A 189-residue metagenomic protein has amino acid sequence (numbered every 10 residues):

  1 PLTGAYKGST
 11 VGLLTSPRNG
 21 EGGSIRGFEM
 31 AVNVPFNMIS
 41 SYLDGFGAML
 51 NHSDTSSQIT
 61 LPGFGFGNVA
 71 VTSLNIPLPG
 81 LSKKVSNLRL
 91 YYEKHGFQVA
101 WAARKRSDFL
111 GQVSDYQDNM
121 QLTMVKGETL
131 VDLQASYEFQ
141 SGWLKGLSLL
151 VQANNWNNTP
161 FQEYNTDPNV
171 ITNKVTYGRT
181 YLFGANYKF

Functional and structural regions predicted by a protein language model:
L2-V113: Gram-negative outer-membrane beta-barrel transporters
G20-E21, L74-L78, N119-K126, I171-T172: Short, contiguous acidic/charged loop-to-helix segments that flank catalytic cores in large enzymes
G27-N37, D132-E138, A185: Short, well-ordered amphipathic alpha-helices
S41, L81, Y92, M124-K126 (+2 more regions): Surface-exposed coil/turn segments at beta-strand junctions on protein surfaces, enriched
F46, R104-S114, Y137-F189: C-terminal beta-signal and adjacent terminal beta-strands/loops of Gram-negative outer-membrane beta-barrel proteins
K83-N87, E128-D132, V170, G178-L182: Transmembrane beta-barrel architecture of outer membranes
A100-D132, G142: Extracytoplasmic gating/loop element in the C-terminal half of outer-membrane beta-barrel translocons and assembly
